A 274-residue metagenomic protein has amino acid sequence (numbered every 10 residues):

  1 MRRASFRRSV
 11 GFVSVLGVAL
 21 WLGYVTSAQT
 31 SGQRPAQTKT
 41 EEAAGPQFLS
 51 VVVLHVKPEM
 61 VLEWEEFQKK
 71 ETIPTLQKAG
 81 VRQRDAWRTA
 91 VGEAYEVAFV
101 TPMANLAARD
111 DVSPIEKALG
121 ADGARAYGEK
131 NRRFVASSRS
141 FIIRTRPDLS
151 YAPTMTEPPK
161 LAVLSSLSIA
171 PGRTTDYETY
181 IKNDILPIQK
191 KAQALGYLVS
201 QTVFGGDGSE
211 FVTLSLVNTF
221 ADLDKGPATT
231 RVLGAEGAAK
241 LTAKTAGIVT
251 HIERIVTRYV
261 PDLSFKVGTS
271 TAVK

Functional and structural regions predicted by a protein language model:
M1-R8: N-terminal secretory signal peptides that target proteins for export/translocation
R2, V13-G17, K57, G80: Intrinsically disordered, low-complexity regions enriched in Ser/Pro/Gly/Gln/His and often acidic
R8-S9, V13-S14, I115, V260: A periodicity- and composition-biased signal for non-globular, repetitive helical segments
G11-V25: Bacterial N-terminal signal peptides
G23-K274: Short S/T/G/P-rich N-terminal loop/turn motif that feeds into the first structured element of a domain
